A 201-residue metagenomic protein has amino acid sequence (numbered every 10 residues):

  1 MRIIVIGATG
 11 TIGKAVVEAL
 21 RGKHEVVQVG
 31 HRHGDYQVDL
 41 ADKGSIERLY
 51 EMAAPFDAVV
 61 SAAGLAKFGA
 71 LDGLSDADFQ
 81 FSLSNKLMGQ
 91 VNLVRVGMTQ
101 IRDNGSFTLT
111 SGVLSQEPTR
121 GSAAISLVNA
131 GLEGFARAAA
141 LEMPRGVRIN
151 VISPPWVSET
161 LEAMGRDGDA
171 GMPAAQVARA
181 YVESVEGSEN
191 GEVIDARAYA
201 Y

Functional and structural regions predicted by a protein language model:
I4-A19: N-terminal Rossmann NAD(P)H-binding glycine-rich loop of SDR-like oxidoreductase domains
V29-S45: Rossmann-fold cofactor-recognition segment
L40-F56: Conserved Rossmann-fold cofactor-binding substructure of NAD(P)-dependent oxidoreductases
V60-G69: Conserved NAD(P)H cofactor-binding loop of Rossmann-fold oxidoreductase domains
A70-L71, D78-Q80: Substrate-binding pocket helix/loop in short-chain dehydrogenase/reductase
S82-L83, N92, S106-L132, A136-L141 (+1 more regions): Catalytic loop of short-chain dehydrogenase/reductase
R137, R145-V147, V151-E159, M164-Y201: C-terminal helical subdomain
